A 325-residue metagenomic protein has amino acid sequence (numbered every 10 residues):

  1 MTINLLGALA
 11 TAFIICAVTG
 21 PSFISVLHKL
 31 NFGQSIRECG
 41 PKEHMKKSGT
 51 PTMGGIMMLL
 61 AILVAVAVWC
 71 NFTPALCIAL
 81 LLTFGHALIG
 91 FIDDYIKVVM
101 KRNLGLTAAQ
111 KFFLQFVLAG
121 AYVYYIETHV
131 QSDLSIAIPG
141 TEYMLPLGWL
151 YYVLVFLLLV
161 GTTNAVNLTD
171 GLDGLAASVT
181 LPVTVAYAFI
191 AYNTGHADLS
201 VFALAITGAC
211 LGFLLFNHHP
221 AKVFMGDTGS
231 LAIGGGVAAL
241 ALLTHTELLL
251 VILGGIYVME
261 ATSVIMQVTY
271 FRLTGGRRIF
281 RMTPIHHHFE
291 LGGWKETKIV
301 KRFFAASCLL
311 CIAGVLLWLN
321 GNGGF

Functional and structural regions predicted by a protein language model:
M1-H28, M58-L88, Y122-T128, G148-F325: Alpha-helical transmembrane segments
H28-G33, P41, M45, M57: A cross-family signal for N-terminal binding/gating loops and helix N-caps that shape access to the active site
N31-I36, G90-D93, H129-I136, I279-T283: Peri-membrane helix termini and adjoining interfacial loops of integral membrane proteins
I36-T50, K101-L114, H286, L291: Juxtamembrane helix-capping/reentrant segments at transmembrane boundaries
S48, I138-L150: Short aromatic-rich membrane-water interface segments that cap or initiate transmembrane helices in multi-pass membrane
F72-T107, K111-F112: Hydrophobic alpha-helical hairpins/lids featuring a short glycine-rich hinge
V99, V130-Y143, N322-F325: Membrane-interface helix termini and inter-helical loops of multi-pass transporters
